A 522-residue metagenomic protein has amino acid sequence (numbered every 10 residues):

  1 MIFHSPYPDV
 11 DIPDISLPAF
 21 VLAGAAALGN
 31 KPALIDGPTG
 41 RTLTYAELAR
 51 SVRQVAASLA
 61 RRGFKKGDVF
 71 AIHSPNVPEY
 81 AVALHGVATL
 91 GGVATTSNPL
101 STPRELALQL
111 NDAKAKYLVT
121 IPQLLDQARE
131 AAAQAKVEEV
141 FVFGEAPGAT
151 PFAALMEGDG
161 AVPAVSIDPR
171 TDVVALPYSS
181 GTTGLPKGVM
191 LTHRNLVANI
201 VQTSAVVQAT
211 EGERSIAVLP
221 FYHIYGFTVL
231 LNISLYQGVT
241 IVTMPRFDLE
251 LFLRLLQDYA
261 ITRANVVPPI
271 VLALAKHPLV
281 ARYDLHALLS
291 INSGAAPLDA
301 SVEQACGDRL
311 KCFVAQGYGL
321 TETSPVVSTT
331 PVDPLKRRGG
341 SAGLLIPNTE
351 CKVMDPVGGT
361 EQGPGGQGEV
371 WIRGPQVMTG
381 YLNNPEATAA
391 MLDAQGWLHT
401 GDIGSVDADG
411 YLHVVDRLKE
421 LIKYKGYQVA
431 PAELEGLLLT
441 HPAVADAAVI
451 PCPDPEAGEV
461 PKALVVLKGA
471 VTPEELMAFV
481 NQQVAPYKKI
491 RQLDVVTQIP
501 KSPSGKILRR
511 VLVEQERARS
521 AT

Functional and structural regions predicted by a protein language model:
S5, Q123-R170, H277, S520-A521: ANL superfamily adenylate-forming
P13, N30-H85, T102-A107, A153: Conserved AMP-binding/adenylate-forming core of the ANL superfamily
N30, P147, D159-Y178, L185 (+1 more regions): Conserved pre-ATP/AMP-binding loop-to-beta segment of ANL
T42-A46, V174-V201: Conserved AMP-binding A3 loop
G91, V197-R214, Y222-R263, A273-H277: Conserved AMP-binding/adenylation subdomain of ANL enzymes
S101, L108, L118-T120, A264 (+7 more regions): AMP-binding/adenylate-forming catalytic core of the ANL superfamily
D258-V266, A275-R337, E350: Gly/Ser/Thr-rich phosphate-binding loop
Y318, K352-W371, A390-M391, A408-D409 (+2 more regions): Conserved beta-loop-beta connector loops within the AMP-binding
